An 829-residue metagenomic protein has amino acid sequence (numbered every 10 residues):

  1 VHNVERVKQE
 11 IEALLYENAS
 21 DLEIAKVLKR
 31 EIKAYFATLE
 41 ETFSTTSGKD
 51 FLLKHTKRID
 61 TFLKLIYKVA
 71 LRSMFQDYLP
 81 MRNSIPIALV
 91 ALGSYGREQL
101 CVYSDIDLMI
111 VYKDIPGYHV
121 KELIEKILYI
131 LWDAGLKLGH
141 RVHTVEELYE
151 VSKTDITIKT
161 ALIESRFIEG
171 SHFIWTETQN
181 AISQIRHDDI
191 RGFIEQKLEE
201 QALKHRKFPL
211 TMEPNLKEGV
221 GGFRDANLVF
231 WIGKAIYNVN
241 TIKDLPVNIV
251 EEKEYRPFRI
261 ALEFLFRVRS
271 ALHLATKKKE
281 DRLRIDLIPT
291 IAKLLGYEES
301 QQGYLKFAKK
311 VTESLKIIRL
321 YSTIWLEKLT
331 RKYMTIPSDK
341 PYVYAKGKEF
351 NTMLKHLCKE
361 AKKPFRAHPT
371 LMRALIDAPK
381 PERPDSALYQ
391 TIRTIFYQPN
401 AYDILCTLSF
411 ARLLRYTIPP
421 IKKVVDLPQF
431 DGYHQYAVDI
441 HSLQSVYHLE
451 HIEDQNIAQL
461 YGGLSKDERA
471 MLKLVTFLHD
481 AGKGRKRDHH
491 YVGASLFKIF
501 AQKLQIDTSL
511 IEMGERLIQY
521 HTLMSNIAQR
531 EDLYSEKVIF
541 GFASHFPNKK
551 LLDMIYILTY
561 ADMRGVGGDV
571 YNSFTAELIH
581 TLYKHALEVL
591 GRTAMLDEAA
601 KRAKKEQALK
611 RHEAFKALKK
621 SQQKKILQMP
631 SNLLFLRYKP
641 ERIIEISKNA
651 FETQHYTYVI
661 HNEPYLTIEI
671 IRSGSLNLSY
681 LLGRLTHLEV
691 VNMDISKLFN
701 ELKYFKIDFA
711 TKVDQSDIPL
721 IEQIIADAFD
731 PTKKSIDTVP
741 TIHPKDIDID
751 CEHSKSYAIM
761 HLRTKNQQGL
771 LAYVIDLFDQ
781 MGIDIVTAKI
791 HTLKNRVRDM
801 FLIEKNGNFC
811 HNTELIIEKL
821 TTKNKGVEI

Functional and structural regions predicted by a protein language model:
V1-Q76, P80-P86: N-terminal regions immediately upstream of nucleotidyltransferase
H2-E12, A19, A34, K126-D225 (+1 more regions): Conserved NTP/Mg2+-binding pocket subregion across the NTase superfamily
T42-H55, P209-E218, P341-A345, A387-T394 (+2 more regions): Active-site flanking loop/helix segments enriched in acidic
T56-L65, A70, L79-P86, V111 (+5 more regions): Conserved catalytic core of two-metal-ion nucleotidyltransferases
T61-P80, I232-P246, Y433-L472, V492 (+1 more regions): Alpha-helical phosphate/pyrophosphate-handling elements in metalloenzyme active cores
R97-L123, Y461-G591: Divalent metal-dependent catalytic cores for phosphoryl transfer on phosphate-bearing substrates
H187-L329: Conserved nucleotidyltransferase catalytic core and NTase-mimicking acidic/glycine-rich helix/loop elements in nucleic
L265, K309-K340, G541-I829: Regulatory modules associated with amino-acid/nitrogen control
